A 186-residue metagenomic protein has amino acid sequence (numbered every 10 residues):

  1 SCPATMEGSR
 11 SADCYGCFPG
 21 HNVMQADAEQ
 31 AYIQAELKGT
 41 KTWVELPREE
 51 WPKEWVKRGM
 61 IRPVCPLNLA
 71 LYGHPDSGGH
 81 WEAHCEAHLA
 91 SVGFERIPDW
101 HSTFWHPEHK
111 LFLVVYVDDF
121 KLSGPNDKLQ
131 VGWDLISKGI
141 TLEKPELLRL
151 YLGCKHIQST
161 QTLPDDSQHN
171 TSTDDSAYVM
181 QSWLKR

Functional and structural regions predicted by a protein language model:
S1-R186: Long, low-complexity, charge-biased intrinsically disordered regions
